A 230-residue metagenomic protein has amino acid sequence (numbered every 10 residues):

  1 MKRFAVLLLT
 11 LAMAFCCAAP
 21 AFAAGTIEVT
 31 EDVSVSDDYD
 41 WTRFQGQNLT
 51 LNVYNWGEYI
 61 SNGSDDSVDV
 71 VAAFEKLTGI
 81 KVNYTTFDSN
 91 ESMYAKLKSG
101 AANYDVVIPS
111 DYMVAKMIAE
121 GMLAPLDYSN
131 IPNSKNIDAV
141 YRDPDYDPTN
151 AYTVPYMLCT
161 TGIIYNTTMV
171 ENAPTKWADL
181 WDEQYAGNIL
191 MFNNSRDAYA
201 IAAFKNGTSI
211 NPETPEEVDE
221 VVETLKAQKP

Functional and structural regions predicted by a protein language model:
M1-K2, M191: Universal eukaryotic N-terminal targeting presequences
R3, A12, V82, M169 (+1 more regions): Generic anion/oxyanion-binding catalytic loop in active/binding sites
R3-F22: Sec-dependent N-terminal signal peptides of Gram-positive bacterial secreted proteins and lipoproteins
G25-K116: Early extracytoplasmic/lumenal segment of secretory-pathway proteins
N52-S67, D88, N103-P230: Extracytoplasmic ligand-binding site segments that recognize negatively charged/polar headgroups
